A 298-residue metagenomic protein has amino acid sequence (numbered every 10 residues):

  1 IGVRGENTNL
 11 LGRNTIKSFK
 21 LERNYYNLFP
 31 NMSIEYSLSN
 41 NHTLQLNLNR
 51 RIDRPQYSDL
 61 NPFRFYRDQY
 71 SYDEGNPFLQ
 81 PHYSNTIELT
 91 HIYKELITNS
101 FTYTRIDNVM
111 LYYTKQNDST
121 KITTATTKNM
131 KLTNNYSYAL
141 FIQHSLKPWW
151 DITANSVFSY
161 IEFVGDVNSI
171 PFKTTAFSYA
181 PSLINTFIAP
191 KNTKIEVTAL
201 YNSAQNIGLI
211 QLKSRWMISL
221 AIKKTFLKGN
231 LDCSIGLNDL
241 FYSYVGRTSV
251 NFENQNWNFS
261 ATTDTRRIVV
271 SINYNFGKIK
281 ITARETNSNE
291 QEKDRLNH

Functional and structural regions predicted by a protein language model:
I1-K17, Y25-N31, E35, W149-Y160 (+1 more regions): Surface-exposed extracellular loop regions of Gram-negative outer-membrane beta-barrel proteins
V3-L11, L48-R54, F63-R64, E95 (+6 more regions): Transmembrane beta-strands of outer-membrane beta-barrel pores
G5, M32-Y36, I87-Y93, Y138-H144 (+4 more regions): Residues on the lipid-exposed face of transmembrane beta-strands in outer-membrane beta-barrel proteins
F19-Y26, R67, P77-P81, K128-N134 (+3 more regions): Replace "Gram-negative outer membrane beta-barrel proteins" with "bacterial and organellar outer membrane beta-barrel
N41-L44, E95-N99, P148-I152, K191-E196 (+3 more regions): Repeated loop/turn-to-beta-strand initiation elements of outer-membrane beta-barrel proteins
I52-S100, R105, A125-Y136, S145 (+1 more regions): Outer-membrane beta-barrel signature, preferentially recognizing the C-terminal barrel domain of Gram-negative
Q80, T86, T98-N155, V164-A176 (+1 more regions): Outer membrane beta-barrel strand-and-loop segments of large Gram-negative receptors, especially TonB-dependent
F226-H298: C-terminal beta-signal and adjacent terminal beta-strands/loops of Gram-negative outer-membrane beta-barrel proteins
